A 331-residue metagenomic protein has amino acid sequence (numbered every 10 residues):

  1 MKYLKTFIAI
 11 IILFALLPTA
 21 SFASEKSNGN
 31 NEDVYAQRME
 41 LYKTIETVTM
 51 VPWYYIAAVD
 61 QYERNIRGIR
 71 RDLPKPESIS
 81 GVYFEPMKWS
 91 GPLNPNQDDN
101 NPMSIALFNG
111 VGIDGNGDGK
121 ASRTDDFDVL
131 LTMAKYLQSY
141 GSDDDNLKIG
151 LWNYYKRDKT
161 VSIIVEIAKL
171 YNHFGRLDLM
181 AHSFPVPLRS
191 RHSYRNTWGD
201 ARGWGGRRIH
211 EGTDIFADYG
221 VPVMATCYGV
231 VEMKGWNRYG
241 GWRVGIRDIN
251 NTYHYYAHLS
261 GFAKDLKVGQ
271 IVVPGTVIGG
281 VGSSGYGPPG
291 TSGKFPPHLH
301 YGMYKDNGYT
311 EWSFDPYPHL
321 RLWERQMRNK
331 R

Functional and structural regions predicted by a protein language model:
K2-E25: Sec-dependent N-terminal signal peptides of Gram-positive bacterial secreted proteins and lipoproteins
E25-G175: Catalytic glycan-binding domains that act on GlcNAc-containing polysaccharides
E166-W242, P274, R331: Surface-exposed, glycine-biased beta-strand/turn segments
H182, K294-R331: Acidic, glycine-rich catalytic/binding loops that coordinate metals and/or anionic ligands
G205, V281-H298: Active-site loop architecture of trypsin-fold serine endopeptidases
T213-I215, R243-I249, G302: Short, acidic/hydrophobic/Gly-rich beta-strand patch recurrent on exposed beta strands that often constitutes part
T226-V268, P289-P296: Zn2+-dependent peptidoglycan hydrolase active-site motif and core
